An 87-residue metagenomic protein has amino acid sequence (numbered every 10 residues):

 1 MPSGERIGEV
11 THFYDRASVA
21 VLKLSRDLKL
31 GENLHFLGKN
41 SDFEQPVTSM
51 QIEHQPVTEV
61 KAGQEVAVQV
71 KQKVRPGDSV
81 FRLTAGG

Functional and structural regions predicted by a protein language model:
M1-G87: Beta-strand/loop-dominated core regions that host nucleotide or nucleotide-derived cofactor-binding catalytic loops
